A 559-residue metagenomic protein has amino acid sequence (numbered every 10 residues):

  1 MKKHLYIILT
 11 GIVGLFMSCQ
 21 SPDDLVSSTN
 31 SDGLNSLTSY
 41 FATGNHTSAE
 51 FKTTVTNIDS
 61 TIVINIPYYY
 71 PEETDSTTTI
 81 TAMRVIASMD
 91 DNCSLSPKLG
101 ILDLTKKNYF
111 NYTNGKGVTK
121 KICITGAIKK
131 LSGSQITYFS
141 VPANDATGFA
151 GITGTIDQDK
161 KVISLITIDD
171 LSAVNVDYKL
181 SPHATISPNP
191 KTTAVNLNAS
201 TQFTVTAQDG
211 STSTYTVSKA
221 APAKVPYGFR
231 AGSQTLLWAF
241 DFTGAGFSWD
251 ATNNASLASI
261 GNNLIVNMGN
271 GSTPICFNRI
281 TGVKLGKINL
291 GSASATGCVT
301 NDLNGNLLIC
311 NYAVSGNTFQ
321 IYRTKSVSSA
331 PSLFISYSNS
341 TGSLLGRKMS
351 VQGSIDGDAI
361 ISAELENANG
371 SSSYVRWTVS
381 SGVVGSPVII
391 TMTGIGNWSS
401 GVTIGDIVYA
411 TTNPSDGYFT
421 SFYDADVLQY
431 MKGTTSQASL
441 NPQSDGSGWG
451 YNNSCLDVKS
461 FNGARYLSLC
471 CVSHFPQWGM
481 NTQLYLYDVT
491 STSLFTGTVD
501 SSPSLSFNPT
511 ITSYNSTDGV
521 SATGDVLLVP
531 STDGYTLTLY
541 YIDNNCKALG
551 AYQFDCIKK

Functional and structural regions predicted by a protein language model:
L15-S18: C-terminal motif of bacterial Sec signal peptides marking the signal peptidase cleavage site
Q20-A245, P331-L333, K558-K559: Beta-rich interaction/scaffold domains
P226-G244, C276, V283-S292, S328-T341 (+3 more regions): Beta-propeller fold detector
D241-G271: Beta-strand-rich domains and repeat architectures in extracellular enzymes and scaffolds, especially beta-propellers
G246-S256, L290-N304, S336-S354, T391-T412 (+2 more regions): Repeated scaffold domains used in trafficking and secretory/extracellular systems, primarily beta-propellers
G271-C276, S315-R323, I360-T378, F422-G433 (+2 more regions): Structural motif
S447-T512: Loop/turn-rich, solvent-exposed surfaces of beta-rich toroidal or solenoidal domains
N515-K559: Blade-level signature of beta-propeller repeat domains, shared across WD40, Kelch, NHL, RCC1 and BNR/Asp-box propellers
